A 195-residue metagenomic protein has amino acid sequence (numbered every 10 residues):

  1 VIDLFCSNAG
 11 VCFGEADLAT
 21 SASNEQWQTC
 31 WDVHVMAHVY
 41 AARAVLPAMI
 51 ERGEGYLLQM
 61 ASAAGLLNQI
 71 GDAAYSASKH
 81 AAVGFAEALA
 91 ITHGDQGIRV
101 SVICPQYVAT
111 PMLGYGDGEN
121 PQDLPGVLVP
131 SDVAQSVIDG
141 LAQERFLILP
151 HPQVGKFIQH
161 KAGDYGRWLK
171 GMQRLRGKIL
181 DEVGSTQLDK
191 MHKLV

Functional and structural regions predicted by a protein language model:
I2-G10, H34, Q59, S101: Rossmann-fold scaffold of SDR-type NAD(P)-dependent oxidoreductases
C12-Q28, G71: Conserved mid-core segment of classical short-chain dehydrogenase/reductases
S23-V39, E54, L58, A82: Catalytic Tyr-X3-Lys loop
A42, S78: Active-site helix of classical SDR
A44-G53: A short helix-coil junction within the Rossmann-fold of NAD(P)-dependent oxidoreductases
S62: Residue(s) in the substrate-gating loop at a strand-loop-helix junction that position the organic substrate next
N68-S76, A88: Active-site loop-to-helix junction immediately N-terminal to the catalytic Tyr of the SDR YXXXK motif in Rossmann-fold
A90-F157: SDR active-site lid
